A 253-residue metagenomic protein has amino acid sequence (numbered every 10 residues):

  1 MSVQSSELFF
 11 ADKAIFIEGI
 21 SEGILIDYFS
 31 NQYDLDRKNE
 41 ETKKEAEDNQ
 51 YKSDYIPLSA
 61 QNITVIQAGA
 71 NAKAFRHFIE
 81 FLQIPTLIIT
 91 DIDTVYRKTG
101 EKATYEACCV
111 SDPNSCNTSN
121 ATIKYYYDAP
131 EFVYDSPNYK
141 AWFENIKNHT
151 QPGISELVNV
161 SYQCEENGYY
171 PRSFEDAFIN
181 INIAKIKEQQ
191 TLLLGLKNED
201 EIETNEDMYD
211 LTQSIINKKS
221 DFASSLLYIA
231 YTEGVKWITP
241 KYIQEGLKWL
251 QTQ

Functional and structural regions predicted by a protein language model:
M1-F16, I20-Q253: Acidic, Mg2+-coordinating catalytic modules of nucleic-acid enzymes
